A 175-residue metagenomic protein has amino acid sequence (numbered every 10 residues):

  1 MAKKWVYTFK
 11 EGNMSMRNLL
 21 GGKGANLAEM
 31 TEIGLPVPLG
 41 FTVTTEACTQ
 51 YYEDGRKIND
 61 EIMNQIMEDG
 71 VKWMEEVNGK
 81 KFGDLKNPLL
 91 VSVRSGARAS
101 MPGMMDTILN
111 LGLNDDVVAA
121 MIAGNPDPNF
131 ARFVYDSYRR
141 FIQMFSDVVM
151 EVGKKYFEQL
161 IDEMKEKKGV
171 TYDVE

Functional and structural regions predicted by a protein language model:
M1-E175: Nucleotide/phosphate-binding sheet-loop regions of phosphoryl- and nucleotidyl-transfer enzymes
